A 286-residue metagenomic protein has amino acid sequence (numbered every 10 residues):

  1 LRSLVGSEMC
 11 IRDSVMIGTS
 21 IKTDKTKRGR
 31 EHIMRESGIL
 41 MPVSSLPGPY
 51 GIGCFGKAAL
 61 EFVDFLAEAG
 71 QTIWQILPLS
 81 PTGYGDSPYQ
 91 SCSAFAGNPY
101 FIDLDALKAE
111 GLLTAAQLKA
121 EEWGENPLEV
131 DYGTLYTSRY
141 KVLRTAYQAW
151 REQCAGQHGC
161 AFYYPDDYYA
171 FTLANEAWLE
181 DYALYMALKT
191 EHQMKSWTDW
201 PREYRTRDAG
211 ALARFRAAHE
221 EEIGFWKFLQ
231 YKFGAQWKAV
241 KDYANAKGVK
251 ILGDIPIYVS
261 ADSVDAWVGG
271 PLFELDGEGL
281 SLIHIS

Functional and structural regions predicted by a protein language model:
L1-D13, I283-H284: Single conserved hydrophobic/aromatic residue that forms the stacking wall/gate of nucleotide- or nucleobase-binding
V5, H32-I33: Short, surface-exposed loop and linker segments with low hydrophobicity and enrichment for Pro/Ser/Thr
M34, D265-W267, P271-L282, S286: Active-site-adjacent "gating/activation" loops or surface patches in catalytic cores
M34-G270: Acidic/aromatic-lined carbohydrate-recognition and catalytic surfaces of CAZymes acting on diverse glycans
